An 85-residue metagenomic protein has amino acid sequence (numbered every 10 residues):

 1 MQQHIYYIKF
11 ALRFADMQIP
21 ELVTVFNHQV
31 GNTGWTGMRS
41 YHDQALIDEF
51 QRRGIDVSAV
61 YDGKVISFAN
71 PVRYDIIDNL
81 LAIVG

Functional and structural regions predicted by a protein language model:
M1-G85: Extended, charge-rich alpha-helical interface modules
